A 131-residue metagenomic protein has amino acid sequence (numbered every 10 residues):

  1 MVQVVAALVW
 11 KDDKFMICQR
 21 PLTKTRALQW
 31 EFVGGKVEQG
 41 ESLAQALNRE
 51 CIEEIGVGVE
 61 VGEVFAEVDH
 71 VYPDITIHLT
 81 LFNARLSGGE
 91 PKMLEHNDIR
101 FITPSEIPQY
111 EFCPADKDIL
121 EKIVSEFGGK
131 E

Functional and structural regions predicted by a protein language model:
M1-M16, K36: Conserved N-terminal beta-strand and adjoining loop/helix that marks the start of the Nudix/MutT-like hydrolase domain
Q3-V5, D13, I77-T80, N97: Change "...and in nucleic-acid phosphodiester-cleaving endonucleases..." to "...and in nucleic-acid processing enzymes
V9-W10, I17, L86, F101: Conserved hydrophobic "DFG−1" position in protein kinase catalytic cores
K24-Q29: A conserved beta-turn-beta hairpin within the catalytic core of GNAT-like acetyltransferases that forms part
F32-V64, T103: The catalytic Nudix box helix
G58, A66-E90, R100, I123: Active-site-adjacent beta-strand/loop module that shapes the phosphate/pyrophosphate-binding cleft
N83, K92-I123: NUDIX/MutT-family hydrolases
V124-E131: Generic C-terminal helix-cap and adjacent flexible tail
